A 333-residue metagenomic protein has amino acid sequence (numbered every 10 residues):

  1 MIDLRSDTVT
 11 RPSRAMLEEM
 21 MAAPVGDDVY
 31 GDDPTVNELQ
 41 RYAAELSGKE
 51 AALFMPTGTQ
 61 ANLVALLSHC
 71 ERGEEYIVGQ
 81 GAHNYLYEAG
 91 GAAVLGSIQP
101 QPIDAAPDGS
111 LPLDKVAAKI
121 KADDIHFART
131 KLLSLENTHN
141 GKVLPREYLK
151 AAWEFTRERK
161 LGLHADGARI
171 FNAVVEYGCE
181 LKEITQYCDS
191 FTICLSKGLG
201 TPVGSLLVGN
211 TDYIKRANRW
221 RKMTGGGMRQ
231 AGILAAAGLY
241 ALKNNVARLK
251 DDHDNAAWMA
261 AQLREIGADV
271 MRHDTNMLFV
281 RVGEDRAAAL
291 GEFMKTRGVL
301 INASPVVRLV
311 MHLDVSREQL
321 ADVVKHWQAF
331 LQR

Functional and structural regions predicted by a protein language model:
I2-E284, A288-V315, V323-R333: Conserved PLP-enzyme active-site core in the AAT-like
